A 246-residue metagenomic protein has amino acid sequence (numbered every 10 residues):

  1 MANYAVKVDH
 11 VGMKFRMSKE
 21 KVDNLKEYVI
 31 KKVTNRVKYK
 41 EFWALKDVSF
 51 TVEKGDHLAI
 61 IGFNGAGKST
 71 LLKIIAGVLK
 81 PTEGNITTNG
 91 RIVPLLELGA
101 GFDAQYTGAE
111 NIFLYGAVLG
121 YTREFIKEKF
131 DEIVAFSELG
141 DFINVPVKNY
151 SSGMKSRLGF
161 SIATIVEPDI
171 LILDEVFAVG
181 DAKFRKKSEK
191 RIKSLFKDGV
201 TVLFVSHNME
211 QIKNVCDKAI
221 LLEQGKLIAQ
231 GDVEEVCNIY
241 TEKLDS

Functional and structural regions predicted by a protein language model:
A2-A44, E234-D245: Pre-NBD coupling/linker segments of ABC/ABC-like ATPases
K26-V33, F113, F125-F142: Conserved ABC ATPase "signature" region
I61-F63: The feature captures the beta-strand-to-loop junction immediately N-terminal to the Walker
S206-H207: H-loop/switch region of ABC-family ATPase nucleotide-binding domains
I212-N214: A short, surface-exposed alpha-helical micro-motif characterized by mixed small hydrophobic and charged/polar residues
Q224-G225, Y240: Conserved ABC ATPase "signature" C-loop
Q230-G231: ABC ATPase "signature
